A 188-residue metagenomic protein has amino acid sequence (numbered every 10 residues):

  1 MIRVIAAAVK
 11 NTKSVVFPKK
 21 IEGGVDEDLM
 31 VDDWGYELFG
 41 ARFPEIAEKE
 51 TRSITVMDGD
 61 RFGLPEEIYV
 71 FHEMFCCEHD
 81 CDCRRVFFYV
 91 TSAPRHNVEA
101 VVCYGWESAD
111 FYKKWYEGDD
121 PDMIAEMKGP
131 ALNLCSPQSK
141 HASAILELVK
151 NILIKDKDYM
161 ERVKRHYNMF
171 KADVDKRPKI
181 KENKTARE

Functional and structural regions predicted by a protein language model:
M1, P94-R165, R187: An exposed acidic His-Trp-rich patch
M1-V31, F111-K113, I145-I180: Charged interaction scaffolds used for protein-protein
I2, A6-A7, V15-F17, R85-Y89 (+3 more regions): Hydrophobic transmembrane signal anchors and adjacent membrane-proximal interface regions, especially in viral
G23-F75: Negatively charged, low-complexity tracts enriched in Asp/Glu with abundant Ser/Thr
R52-Y104: Amphipathic, interaction-prone secondary-structure segments
R84-F87, K113-D119, R177: Surface-exposed beta-strand edges and their flanking turn/coil or helix-capping segments
E182-A186: Conserved active-site/ligand-binding neighborhood in enzyme cores
